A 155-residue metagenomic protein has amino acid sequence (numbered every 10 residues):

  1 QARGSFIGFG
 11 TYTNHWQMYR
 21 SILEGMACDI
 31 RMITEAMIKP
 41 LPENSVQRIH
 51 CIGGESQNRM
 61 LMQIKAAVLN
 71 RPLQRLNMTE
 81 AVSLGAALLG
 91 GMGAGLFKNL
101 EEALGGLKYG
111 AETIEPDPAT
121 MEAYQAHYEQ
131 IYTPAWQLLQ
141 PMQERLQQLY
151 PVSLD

Functional and structural regions predicted by a protein language model:
Q1-D155: Glycine/Thr-rich phosphate-binding loops that ligate phosphate moieties of nucleotide and other phosphorylated ligands
